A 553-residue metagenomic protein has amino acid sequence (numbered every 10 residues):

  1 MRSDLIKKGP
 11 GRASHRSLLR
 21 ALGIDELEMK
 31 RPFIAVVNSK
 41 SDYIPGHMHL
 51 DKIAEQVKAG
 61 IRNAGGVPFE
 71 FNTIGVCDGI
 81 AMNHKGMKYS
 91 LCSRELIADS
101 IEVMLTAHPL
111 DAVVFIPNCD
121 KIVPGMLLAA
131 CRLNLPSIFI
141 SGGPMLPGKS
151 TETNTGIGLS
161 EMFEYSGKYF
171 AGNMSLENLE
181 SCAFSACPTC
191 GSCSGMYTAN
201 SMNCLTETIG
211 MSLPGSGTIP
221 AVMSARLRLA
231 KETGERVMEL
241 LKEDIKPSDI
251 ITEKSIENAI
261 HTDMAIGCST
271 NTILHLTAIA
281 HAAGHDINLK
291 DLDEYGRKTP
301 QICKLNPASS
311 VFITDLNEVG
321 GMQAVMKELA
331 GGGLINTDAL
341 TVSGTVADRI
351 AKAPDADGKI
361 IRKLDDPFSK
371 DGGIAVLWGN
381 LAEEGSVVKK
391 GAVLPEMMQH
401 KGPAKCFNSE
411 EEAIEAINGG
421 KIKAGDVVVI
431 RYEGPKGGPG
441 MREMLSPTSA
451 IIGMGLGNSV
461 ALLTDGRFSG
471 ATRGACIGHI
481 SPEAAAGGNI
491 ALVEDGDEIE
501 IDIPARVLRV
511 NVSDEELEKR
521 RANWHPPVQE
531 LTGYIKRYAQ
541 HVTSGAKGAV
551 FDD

Functional and structural regions predicted by a protein language model:
M1-M48, I53-I74, G79-I80, K85-S90 (+4 more regions): Catalytic or ion-coupling anion/metal-binding cores of large enzyme and transporter domains
S90-D99: Glycine-rich, highly charged phosphate/nucleotide-binding loops
L105-M126, I138-S141: A short, small-residue-rich loop immediately preceding and capping a beta-strand
